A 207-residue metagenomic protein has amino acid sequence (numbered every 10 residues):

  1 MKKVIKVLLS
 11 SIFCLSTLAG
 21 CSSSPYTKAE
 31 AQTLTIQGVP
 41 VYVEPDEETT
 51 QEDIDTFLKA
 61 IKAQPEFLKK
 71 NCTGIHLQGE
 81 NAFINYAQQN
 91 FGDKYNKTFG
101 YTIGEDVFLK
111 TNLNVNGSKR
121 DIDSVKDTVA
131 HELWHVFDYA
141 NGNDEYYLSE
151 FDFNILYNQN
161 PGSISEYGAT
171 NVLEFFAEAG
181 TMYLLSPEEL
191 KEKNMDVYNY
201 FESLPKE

Functional and structural regions predicted by a protein language model:
M1-K6: Positively charged n-region of N-terminal signal peptides that target proteins for export
S10-T17: Bacterial N-terminal signal peptides
T17-A31: Sec-dependent signal peptide cleavage junction
Q37-E105: Auxiliary, metal-adjacent structural segments of Zn-dependent hydrolase domains
E47-D55, K119-T128, T170-N171, K191: Soluble non-cytosolic domains of exported or imported proteins
N81-T128, V136-A140: Active-site scaffold of zinc-dependent metalloenzymes
E132-S149: Catalytic Zn2+-binding segment of zinc metalloproteases
E150-E207: Metalloprotease/metallohydrolase-associated module, dominated by Zn2+-dependent proteases
